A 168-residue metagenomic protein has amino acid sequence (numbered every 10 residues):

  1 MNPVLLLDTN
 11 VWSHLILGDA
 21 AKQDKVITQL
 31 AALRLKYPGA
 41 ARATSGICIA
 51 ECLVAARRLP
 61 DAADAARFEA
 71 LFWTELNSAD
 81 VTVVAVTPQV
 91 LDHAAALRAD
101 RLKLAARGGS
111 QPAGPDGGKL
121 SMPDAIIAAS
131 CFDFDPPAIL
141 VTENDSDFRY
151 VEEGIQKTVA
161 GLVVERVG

Functional and structural regions predicted by a protein language model:
M1-C48, A55-T74: Short, well-structured N-terminal submotif of metal-dependent ribonuclease cores
N2-V4, A128-G168: Acidic, PIN/NYN-like endoribonuclease modules and their adjacent C-terminal/linker elements
W12, I49-C52, L91, F148: A generic structural signal for short hydrophobic patches within well-formed alpha-helices
G18-D19, A55-R57, L97, V151-I155: Short aromatic-enriched loop/helix-cap "lid" or pocket-rim segments at secondary-structure transitions that line
A40, V81, L162: Short, conserved active-site loop motifs that form the nucleotide-linked donor/cofactor pocket
A43, V84, E165: General small-molecule cofactor/ligand-binding pocket signal
V54-R57, V81-I139, E143: Active-site neighborhoods of divalent-metal-dependent phosphate/nucleic-acid chemistry enzymes
